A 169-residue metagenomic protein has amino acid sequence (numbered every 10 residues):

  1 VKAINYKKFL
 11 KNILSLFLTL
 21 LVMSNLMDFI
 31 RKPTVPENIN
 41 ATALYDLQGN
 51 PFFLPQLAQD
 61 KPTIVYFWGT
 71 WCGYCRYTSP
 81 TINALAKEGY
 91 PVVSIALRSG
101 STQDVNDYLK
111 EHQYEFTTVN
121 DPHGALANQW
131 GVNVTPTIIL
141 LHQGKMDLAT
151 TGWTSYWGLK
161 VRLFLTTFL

Functional and structural regions predicted by a protein language model:
V1-A43, L169: N-terminal targeting signals for export/organelle localization
N38, K61, N133-T135: Short, small/polar residue-rich loop motifs at catalytic or cofactor-binding pockets
A43-P51, T117-D121: Short gly/ser/thr-rich secondary-structure transition/capping motifs
F53-G73, I82: Short active-site neighborhood of thiol/selenol oxidoreductases, capturing the structured segment around
I64-V65, V92, I138: Hydrophobic beta-strand anchors of alpha/beta hydrolase catalytic cores
R76-H112, P122-N128: Structural microenvironment flanking redox-active thiols in thiol-disulfide oxidoreductases
L109-M146: Short, internal strand/loop/helix patches that form the active-site neighborhood or redox-interaction surface
I139-L169: Non-catalytic, surface beta->alpha helical segment in thiol-disulfide oxidoreductase systems
